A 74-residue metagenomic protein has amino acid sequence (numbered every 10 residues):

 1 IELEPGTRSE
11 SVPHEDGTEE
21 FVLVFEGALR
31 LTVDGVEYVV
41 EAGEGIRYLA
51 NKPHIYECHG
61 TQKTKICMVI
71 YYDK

Functional and structural regions predicted by a protein language model:
I1-D16, A50-P53: Conserved short histidine dyad/triad with adjacent acidic residue
L3-R8, A28, Y72-K74: Short, charged/polar surface micro-motifs in flexible loops or helix N-caps
H14-E15, D34, H59-T61: Short glycine/proline-enriched turns and hinge-like loops at secondary-structure junctions
H14-L31: Short, conserved beta-strand element in jelly-roll/cupin
G35-A50: Short acidic-glycine-tyrosine-enriched beta hairpin
A50-K74: Ligand-binding loop in jelly-roll beta-barrel domains
